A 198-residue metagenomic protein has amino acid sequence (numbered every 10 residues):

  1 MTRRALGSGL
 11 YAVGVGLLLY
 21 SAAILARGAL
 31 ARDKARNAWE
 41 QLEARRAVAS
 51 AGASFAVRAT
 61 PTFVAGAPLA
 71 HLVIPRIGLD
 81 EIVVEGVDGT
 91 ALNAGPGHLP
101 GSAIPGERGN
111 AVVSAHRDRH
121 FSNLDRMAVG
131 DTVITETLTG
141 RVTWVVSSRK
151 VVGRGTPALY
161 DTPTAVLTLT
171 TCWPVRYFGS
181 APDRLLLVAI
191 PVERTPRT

Functional and structural regions predicted by a protein language model:
T2-T198: Solvent-exposed, non-transmembrane regions of membrane-associated and secreted proteins
